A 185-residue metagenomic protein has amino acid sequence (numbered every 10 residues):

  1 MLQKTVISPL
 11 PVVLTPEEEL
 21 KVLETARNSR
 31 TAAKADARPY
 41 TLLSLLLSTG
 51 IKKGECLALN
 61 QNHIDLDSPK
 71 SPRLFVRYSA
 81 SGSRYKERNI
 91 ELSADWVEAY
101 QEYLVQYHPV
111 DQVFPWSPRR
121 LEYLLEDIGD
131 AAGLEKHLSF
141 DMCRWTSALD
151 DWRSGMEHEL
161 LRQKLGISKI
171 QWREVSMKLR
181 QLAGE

Functional and structural regions predicted by a protein language model:
M1-K4, P9, K52-G54, L124-D127: N-terminal DNA-binding recognition helix of tyrosine site-specific recombinases/integrases
M1-L23: Flexible interdomain linker/hinge and immediately adjacent N-terminus of the catalytic tyrosine-recombinase domain
E17-T49: Basic, Lys/Arg- and aromatic-enriched nucleic-acid-binding interface segment
N28-A33, V110, E126-Q163, I167 (+1 more regions): Short, basic (Lys/Arg/His-rich) helix/loop patches that form interaction surfaces in the mid-to-C-terminal regions
L42, G50, G54-L59, A148 (+1 more regions): Alpha-helix N-cap/helix-start motif at helix boundaries, enriched for small hydrophobics
A58-W96: Conserved tyrosine-mediated DNA breakage-rejoining catalytic core shared by Y-recombinases
L92-E135: Active-site/catalytic core of tyrosine-dependent DNA strand-transfer enzymes
R120, G166-E174: Short, basic interhelical loop/turn and adjoining N-cap of the next helix at nucleic-acid- or acidic-partner-contacting
